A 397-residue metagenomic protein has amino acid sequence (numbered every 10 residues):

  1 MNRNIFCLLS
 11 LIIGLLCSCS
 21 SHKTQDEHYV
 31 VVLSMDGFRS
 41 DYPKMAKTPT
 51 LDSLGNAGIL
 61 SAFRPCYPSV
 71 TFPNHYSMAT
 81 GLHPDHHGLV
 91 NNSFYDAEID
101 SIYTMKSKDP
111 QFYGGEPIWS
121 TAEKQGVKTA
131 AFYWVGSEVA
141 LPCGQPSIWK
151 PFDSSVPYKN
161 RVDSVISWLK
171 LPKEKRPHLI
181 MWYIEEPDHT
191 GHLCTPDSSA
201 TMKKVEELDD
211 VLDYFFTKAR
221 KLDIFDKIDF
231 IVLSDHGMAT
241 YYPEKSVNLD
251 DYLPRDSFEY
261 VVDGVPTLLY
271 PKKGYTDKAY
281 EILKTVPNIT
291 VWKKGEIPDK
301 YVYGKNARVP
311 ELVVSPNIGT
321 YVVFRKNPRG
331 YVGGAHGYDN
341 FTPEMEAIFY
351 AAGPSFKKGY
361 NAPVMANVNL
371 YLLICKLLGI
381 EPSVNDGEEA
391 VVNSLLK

Functional and structural regions predicted by a protein language model:
M1-D26: Bacterial Sec-dependent N-terminal signal peptides
D26-V30, N56-L60, K124-A130, E174-I180 (+4 more regions): Loop/turn elements at helix/coil->beta-strand transitions in domains of secreted/extracellular proteins
V32, T50, E207-N248: Metal-dependent active-site segment of extracytoplasmic phospho-/sulfohydrolases and closely related
P43-H86: Short, structured active-site-proximal loop/turn typified by the sulfatase FGly-forming signature C/S-X-P-X-R
L82-T195, V323: His/Asp/Glu-rich, glycine-adjacent segments that coordinate divalent cations and/or stabilize oxyanion chemistry on
S147-L169, T201-D210, D251-V265: Acidic, His- and aromatic-enriched active-site or binding-groove loops in soluble protein domains that engage sugars
K159-I166, K170, P187-I228, I374: A long, amphipathic alpha-helix that forms part of the scaffold/cap immediately adjacent to metal-dependent active
V261-N361, M365-K376: Active-site neighborhoods of enzymes that stabilize oxyanions during catalysis
